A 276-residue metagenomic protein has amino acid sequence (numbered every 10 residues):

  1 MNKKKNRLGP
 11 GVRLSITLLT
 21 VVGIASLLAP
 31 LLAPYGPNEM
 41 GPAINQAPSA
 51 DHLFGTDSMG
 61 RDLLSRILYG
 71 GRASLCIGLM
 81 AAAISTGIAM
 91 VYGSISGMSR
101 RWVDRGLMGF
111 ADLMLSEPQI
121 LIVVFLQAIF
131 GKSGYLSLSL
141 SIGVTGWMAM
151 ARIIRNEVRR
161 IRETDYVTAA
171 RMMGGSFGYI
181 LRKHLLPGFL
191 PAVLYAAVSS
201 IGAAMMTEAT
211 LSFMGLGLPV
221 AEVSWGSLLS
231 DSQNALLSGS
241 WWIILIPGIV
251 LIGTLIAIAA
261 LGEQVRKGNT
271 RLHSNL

Functional and structural regions predicted by a protein language model:
M1-N38, F189-L190: N-terminal signal-anchor/first transmembrane alpha helix
A29-L32, I77-D112, V124: Transmembrane-helix boundary motif in ABC transporter permease subunits
L53, L63, G97-M98, V103-R152 (+1 more regions): Generic hydrophobic transmembrane alpha-helix motif, especially the helices
T56-R61, M98-S99, A169-Y179, K183-G188 (+1 more regions): Short helix-to-coil transition segments within interhelical loops that connect adjacent transmembrane helices
R66-I77, A81, S116, R152-E157 (+7 more regions): Start (N-cap) of specific transmembrane helices in multi-pass transporter permeases
A82-A83, M90, S94, K132-K183 (+1 more regions): Membrane-cytosol interface at the C-terminal ends of specific transmembrane alpha-helices in multi-pass membrane
L121-V124, S133, V193-S227: Non-cytoplasmic
G134, T145, P191, V198-S199 (+1 more regions): C-terminal transmembrane helix and the adjacent membrane-cytosol boundary/short C-terminal tail of inner/organellar
